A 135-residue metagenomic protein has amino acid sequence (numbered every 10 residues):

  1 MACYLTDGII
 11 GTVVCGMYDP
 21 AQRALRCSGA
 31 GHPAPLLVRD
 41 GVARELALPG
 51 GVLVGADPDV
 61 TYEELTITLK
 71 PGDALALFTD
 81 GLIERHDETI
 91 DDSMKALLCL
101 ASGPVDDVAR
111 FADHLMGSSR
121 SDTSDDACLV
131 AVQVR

Functional and structural regions predicted by a protein language model:
M1-V52, Y62, S118-S121, V132: Catalytic core of PPM/PP2C metal-dependent serine/threonine phosphatase domains
E45-L46, G50, A56-P58, E63 (+1 more regions): Active-site-proximal, acidic helix/loop segment immediately C-terminal to a metal-coordinating Asp/Glu
